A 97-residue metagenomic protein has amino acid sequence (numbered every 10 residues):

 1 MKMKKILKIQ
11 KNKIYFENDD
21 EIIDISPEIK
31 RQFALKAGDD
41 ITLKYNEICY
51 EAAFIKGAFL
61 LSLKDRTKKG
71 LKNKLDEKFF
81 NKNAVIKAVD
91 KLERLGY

Functional and structural regions predicted by a protein language model:
M1-Y97: An alpha-helical, amphipathic repeat domain used for nucleic-acid recognition, typified by the mTERF helical solenoid
